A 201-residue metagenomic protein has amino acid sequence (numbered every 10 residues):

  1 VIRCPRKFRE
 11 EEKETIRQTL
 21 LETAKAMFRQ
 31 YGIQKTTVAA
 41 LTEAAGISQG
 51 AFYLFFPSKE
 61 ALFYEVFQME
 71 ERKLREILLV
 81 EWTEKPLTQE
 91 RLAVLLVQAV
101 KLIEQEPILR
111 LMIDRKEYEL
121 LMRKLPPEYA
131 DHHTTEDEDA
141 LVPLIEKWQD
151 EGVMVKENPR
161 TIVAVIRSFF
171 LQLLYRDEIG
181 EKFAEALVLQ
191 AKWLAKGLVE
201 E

Functional and structural regions predicted by a protein language model:
V1-Y31, V38-A40, A44: Basic, helix-initiating cap at the start of DNA-binding domains
E14-E22, Q34-K35, F55-L79: An amphipathic alpha-helix adjacent to DNA-recognition modules
I16, K59, V66, E70 (+5 more regions): Hydrophobic/aromatic residues within well-ordered alpha-helical segments
M27, Y31-A61, E65: Helix-turn-helix
E65, L79-E106, I162-I166: Hydrophobic alpha-helical connector segments
R72-R75, L79-V80, R123-E151, R160-A164 (+1 more regions): Amphipathic alpha-helical packing segments from all-alpha helical-bundle domains
I103-L125, Y175: Amphipathic alpha-helical segments used for helix-helix packing
R110-D114, Q149-K192: Hydrophobic/aromatic-rich alpha-helical bundle segments in the mid-to-C-terminal region
